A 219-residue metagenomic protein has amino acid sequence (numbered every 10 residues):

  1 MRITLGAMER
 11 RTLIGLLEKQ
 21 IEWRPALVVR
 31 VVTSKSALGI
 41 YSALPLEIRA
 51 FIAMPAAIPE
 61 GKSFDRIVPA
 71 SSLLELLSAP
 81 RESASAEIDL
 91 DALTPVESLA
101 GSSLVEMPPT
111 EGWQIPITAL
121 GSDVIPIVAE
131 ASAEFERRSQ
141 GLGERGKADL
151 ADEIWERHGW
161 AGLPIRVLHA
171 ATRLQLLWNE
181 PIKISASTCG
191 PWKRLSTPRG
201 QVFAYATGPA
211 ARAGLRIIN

Functional and structural regions predicted by a protein language model:
M1-P55: N-terminal ordered "arm"
G15, K19, E75, A133 (+1 more regions): Charged/polar, solvent-exposed surface patches and flexible loops
P45-L46, A56-A57, T207-R212: A short, sequence-level motif marking secondary-structure junctions
R49-A86: A broadly used, surface-exposed interaction patch
A79-N219: Long, compositionally biased intrinsically disordered terminal regions
